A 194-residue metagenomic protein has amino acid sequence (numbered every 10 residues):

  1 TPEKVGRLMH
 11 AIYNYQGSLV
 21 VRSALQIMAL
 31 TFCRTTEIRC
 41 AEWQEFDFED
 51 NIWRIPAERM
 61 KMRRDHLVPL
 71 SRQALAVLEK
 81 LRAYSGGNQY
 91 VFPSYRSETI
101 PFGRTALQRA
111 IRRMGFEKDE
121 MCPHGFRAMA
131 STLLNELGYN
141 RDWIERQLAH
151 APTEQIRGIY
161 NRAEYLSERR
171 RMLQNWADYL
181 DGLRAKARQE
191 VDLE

Functional and structural regions predicted by a protein language model:
T1-A41, E49, M60-R64, Y84-S85 (+1 more regions): Basic, Lys/Arg- and aromatic-enriched nucleic-acid-binding interface segment
T1-G6, D50, P69-D119, M129 (+3 more regions): Active-site/catalytic core of tyrosine-dependent DNA strand-transfer enzymes
I12-Q16, A57-L67, P93-T99, E117-G125 (+1 more regions): Short, contiguous acidic/charged loop-to-helix segments that flank catalytic cores in large enzymes
Q26-E37, G125-A151: C-terminal catalytic core of tyrosine-transesterase DNA break-rejoin enzymes
T31, T36, C40-A83, A151-G158: Conserved tyrosine-mediated DNA breakage-rejoining catalytic core shared by Y-recombinases
A41, A110, Q147: Residues in the recognition helix of alpha-helical DNA-binding motifs
E45-I52, K118-E120, L137-N161, G182-R188: Short, polar N-cap/turn motifs at the start of nucleic acid-interacting alpha helices
K61, R72-A76, K80-N88, P93-T99 (+2 more regions): C-terminal secondary-structure termini that scaffold catalytic or DNA-interacting sites
